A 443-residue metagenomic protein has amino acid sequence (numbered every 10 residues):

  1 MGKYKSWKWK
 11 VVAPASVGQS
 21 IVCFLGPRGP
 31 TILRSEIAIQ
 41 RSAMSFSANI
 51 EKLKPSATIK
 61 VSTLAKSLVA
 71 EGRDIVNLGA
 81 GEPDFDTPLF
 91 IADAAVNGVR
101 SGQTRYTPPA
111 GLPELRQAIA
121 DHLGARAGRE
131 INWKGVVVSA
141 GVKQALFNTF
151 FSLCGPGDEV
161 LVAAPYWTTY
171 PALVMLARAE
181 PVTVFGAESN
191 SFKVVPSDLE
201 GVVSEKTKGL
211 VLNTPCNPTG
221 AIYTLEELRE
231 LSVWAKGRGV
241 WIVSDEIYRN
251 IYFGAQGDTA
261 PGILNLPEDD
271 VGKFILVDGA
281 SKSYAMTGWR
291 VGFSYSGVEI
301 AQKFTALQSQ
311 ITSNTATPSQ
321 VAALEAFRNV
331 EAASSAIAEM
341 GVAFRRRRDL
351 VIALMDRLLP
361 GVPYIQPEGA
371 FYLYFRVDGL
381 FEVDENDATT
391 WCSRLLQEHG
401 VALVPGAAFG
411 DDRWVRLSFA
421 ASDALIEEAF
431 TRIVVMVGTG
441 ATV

Functional and structural regions predicted by a protein language model:
W7-W9: Tryptophan (W) side chains
A13-S20, G26, P30-T31: Intrinsic, low-complexity polybasic segments
C23, I32-A43: Short, Lys/Arg-enriched N-terminal segments with co-localized hydrophobic residues within the first ~10-30 amino acids
R41, F46, K54-L64, L68-V76 (+2 more regions): PLP-dependent class I/II
G79-E82, N97-R116: A glycine-/small-polar-enriched, mobile loop at the entrance of the PLP active site in fold-type I
